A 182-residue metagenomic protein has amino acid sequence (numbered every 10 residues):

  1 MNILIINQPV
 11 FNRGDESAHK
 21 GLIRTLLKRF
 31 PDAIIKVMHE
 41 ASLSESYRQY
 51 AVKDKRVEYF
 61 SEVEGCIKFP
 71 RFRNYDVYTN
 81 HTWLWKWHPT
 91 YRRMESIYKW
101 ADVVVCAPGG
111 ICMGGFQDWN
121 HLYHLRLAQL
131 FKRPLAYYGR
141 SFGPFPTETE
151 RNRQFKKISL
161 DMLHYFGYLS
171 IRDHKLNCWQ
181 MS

Functional and structural regions predicted by a protein language model:
M1-E150, Q154-D161: Aromatic- and Gly/Pro-rich donor/ligand-binding loops that form nucleotide- or phosphate-bearing donor binding pockets
H164: Basic phosphate/pyrophosphate-binding loop/patch that engages nucleotide-derived ligands
G167-S182: A short, active-site helix/loop in glycosyltransferases that binds the activated sugar's phosphate group
